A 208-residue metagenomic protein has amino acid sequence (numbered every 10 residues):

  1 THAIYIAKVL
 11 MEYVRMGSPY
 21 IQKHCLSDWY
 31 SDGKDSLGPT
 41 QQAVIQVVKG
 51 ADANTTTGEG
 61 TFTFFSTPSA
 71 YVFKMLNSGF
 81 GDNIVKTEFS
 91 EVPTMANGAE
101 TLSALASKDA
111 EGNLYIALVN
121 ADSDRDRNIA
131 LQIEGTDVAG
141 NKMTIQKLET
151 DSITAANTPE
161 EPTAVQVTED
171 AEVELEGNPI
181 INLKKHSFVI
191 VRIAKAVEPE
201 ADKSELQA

Functional and structural regions predicted by a protein language model:
T1-S103, A110: Aromatic/acidic polysaccharide-binding cleft in carbohydrate-active enzymes
D28-G33, S123-D126, S152-A155, E198-P199: Flexible loop/turn segments at secondary-structure boundaries
V85-P93, R127-L131, V165, E169-L175 (+1 more regions): Generic detection of short hydrophobic beta-strand segments and adjacent strand-loop junctions
N97-V138, I145-T150, H186-R192: Carbohydrate-binding surface patches
D109, D170-V173, E205: Extracellular and organelle-lumenal recognition/adhesion modules and their flexible linkers in secreted
T136-L183: Acidic, Ser/Thr/Pro-rich beta/coil linker or hinge segments at domain junctions
V191-P199: Short beta-strand-to-coil "C-cap" segments at the C-terminal boundary of structured domains/repeats, marking
P199-A208: Disulfide-bonded cysteine-rich modules in secreted/extracellular proteins, activating on the conserved Cys frameworks
